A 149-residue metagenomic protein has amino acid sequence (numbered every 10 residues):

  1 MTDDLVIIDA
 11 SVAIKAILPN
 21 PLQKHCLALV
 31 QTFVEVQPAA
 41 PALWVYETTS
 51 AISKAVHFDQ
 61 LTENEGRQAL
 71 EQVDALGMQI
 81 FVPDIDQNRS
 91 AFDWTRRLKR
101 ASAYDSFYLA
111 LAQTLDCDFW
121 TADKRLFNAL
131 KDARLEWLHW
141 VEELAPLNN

Functional and structural regions predicted by a protein language model:
M1-L43, A55, Q60-R67, L147-N148: Short, well-structured N-terminal submotif of metal-dependent ribonuclease cores
M1-L5, R97, L109-N149: Acidic, PIN/NYN-like endoribonuclease modules and their adjacent C-terminal/linker elements
V12-A13, W44, Q87, F107-Y108 (+1 more regions): Alpha-helix capping/helix-boundary segments
H25, E47, S90, N128-A129: Phosphate- and divalent-cation-binding pockets in alpha/beta enzyme and binding domains that engage nucleotide-derived
V30, T49, S53, F92-T95 (+1 more regions): Amphipathic alpha-helical segments within well-ordered protein domains
F33-V36, L76, L115: Structured helix-beta-strand junction loops
L43, T49-Q79, N88-A91: Active-site-proximal, substrate-binding regions of enzyme catalytic domains and RNA-binding/basic surfaces
M78-A122: Active-site neighborhoods of divalent-metal-dependent phosphate/nucleic-acid chemistry enzymes
